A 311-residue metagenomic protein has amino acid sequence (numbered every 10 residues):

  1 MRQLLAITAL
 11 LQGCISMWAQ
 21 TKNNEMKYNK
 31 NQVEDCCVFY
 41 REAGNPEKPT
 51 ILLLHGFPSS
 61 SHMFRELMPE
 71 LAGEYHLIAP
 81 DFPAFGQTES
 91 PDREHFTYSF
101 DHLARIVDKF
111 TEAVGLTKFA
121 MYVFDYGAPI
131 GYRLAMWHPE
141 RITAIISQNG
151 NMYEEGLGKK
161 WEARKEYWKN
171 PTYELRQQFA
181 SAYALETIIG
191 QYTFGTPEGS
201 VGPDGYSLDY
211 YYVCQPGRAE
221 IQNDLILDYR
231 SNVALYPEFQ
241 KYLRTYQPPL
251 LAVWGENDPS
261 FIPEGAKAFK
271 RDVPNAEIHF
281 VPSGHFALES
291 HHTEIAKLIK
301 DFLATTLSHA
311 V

Functional and structural regions predicted by a protein language model:
M1-K22, V311: Bacterial Sec-dependent N-terminal signal peptides
N23-V38, A43-P46, T50, I78 (+5 more regions): Flexible "cap/lid" subdomain of the alpha/beta-hydrolase fold that forms the substrate-access gate
L53-G56, A79: Structural cue for short, hydrophobic secondary-structure segments
G56-S59, D125: Active-site glycine-rich loops that stabilize anionic/oxyanionic intermediates across multiple enzyme folds
P58-E66, L77: Serine-hydrolase catalytic-loop signature spanning alpha/beta hydrolases and amidase-signature enzymes
A72-D81: Active-site machinery of serine-nucleophile hydrolases
G284-A296: Catalytic histidine-centered segment of alpha/beta-hydrolase-like enzymes
L298-T306: C-terminal alpha-helix
